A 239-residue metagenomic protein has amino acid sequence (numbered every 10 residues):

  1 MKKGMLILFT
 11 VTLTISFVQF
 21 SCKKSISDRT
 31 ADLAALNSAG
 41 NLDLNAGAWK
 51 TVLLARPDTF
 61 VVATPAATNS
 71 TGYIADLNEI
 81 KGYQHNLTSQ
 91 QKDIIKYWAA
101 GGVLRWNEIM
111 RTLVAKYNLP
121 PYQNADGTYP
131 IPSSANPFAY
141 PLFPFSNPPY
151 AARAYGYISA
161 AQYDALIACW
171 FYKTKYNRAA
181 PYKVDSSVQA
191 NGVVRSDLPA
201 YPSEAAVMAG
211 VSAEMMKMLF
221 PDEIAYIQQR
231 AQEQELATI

Functional and structural regions predicted by a protein language model:
M1-R29: Bacterial Sec-dependent N-terminal signal peptides
K23-I239: Acidic/polar surface patches and capping/hinge elements
